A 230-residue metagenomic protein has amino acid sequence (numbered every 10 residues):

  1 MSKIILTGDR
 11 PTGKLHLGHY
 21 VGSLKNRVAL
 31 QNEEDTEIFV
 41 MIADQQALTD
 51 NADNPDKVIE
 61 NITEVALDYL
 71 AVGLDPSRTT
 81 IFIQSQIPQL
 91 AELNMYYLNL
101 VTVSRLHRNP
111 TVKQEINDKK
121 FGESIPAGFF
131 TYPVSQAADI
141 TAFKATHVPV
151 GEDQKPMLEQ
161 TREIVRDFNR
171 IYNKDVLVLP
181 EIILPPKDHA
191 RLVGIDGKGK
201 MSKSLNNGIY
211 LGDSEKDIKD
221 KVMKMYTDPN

Functional and structural regions predicted by a protein language model:
K3-A138: N-terminal Rossmann-like or analogous alpha/beta NTP/dinucleotide-binding catalytic cores that position adenine
K113-N230: Active-site cores that bind ATP or allylic diphosphates and position pyrophosphate for catalysis
